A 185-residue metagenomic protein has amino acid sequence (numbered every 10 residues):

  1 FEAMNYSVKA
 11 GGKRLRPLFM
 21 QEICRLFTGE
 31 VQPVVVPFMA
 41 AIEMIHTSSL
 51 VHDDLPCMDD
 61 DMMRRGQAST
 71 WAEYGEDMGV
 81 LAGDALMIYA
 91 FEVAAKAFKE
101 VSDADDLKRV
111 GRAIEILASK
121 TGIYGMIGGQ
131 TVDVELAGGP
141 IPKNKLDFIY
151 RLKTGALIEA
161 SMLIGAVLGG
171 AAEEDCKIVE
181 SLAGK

Functional and structural regions predicted by a protein language model:
F1-K185: Mg2+-dependent prenyl diphosphate-binding active-site environment of isoprenoid biosynthetic enzymes
